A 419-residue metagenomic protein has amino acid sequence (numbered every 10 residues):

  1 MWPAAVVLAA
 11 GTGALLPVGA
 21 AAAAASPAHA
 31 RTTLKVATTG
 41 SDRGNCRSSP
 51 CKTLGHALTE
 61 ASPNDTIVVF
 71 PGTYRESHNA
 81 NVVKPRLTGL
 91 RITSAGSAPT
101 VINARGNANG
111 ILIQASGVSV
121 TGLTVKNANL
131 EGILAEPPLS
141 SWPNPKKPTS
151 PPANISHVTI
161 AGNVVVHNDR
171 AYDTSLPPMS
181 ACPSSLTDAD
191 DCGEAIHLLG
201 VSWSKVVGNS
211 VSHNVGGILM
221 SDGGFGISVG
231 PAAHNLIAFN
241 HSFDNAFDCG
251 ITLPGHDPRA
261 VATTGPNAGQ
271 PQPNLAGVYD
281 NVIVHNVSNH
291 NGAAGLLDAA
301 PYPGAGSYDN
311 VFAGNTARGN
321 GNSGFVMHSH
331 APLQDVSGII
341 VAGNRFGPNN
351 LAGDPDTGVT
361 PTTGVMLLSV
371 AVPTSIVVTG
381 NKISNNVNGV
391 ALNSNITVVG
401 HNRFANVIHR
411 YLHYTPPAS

Functional and structural regions predicted by a protein language model:
M1-A25: Secretory targeting and sorting signals
A22-H56, T73: Right-handed parallel beta-helix/beta-solenoid
T38, P71, R75-S77, R86-G132 (+2 more regions): Right-handed parallel beta-helix/beta-spiral solenoid domain characteristic of secreted/periplasmic
L58-D65: Beta-strand repeat architectures
S62, L87-T88, S97, G106 (+24 more regions): Parallel beta-helix/beta-solenoid
H78-V83, A104-L112, N127-P151, D173-L199 (+8 more regions): Extracellular beta-strand/beta-solenoid scaffold signature
G319, G338-H401: Ankyrin-repeat and related helical/solenoid repeat scaffolds used for protein-protein interactions
